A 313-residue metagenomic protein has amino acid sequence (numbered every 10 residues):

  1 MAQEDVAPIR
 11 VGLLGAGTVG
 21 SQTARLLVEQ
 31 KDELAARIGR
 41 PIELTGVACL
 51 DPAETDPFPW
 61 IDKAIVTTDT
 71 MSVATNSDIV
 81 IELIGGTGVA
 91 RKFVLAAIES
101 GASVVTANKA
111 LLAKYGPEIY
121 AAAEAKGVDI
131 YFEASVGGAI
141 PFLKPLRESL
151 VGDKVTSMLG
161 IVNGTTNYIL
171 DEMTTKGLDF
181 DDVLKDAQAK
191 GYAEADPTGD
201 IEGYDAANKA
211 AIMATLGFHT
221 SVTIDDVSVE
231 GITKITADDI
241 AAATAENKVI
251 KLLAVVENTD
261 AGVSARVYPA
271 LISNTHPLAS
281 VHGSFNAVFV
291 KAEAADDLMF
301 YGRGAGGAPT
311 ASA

Functional and structural regions predicted by a protein language model:
A2-S100: N-terminal glycine-/serine-/threonine-rich beta1-alpha1-beta2 phosphate-ribose binding loop of Rossmann-like
D5, H276-A313: ATP-dependent carboxylate/acyl-activation modules
L14, T18, Q22, T68 (+12 more regions): Conserved active-site and cofactor/substrate-binding residues in soluble primary-metabolism enzymes
G85-T87, S135, N163, A270-I272: Short glycine-rich anion-binding loops that position phosphate/pyrophosphate groups of nucleotides and phosphorylated
V89-A96, S100, K109-R147: Rossmann-fold NAD(P)-binding glycine/threonine-rich loop
S103-V105: A short hydrophobic/small-residue beta-strand
E124-D205, I212: Rossmann-like NAD(P)H-binding beta-loop-alpha module
D182-S280, F285-A287: Substrate-binding/catalytic subdomain of NAD(P)-dependent oxidoreductase enzymes
